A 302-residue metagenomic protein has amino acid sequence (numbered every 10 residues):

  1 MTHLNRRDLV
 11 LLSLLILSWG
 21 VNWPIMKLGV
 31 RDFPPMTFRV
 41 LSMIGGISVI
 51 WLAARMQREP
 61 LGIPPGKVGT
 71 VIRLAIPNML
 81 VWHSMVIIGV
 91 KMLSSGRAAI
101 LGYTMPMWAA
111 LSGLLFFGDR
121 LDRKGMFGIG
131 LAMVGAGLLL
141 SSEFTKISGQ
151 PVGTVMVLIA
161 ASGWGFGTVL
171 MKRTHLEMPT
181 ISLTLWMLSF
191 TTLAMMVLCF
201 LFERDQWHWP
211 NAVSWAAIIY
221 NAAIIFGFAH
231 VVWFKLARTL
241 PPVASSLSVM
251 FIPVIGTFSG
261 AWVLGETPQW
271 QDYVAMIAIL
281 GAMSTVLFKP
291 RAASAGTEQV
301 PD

Functional and structural regions predicted by a protein language model:
M1-M43, K146-R173, L193, G296-D302: Glycine-/small-residue-enriched transmembrane alpha-helix faces in small-molecule transporters and effluxers
L4-L9, D32-M36, V40, I63-G69 (+3 more regions): Juxtamembrane helix-entry segments on the extracytoplasmic side of multipass membrane proteins
L11-L12, V71-A75, I87, A99 (+6 more regions): Residue-level signature of transmembrane alpha-helical cores of multipass secondary-active transporters and flippases
I16-G20, L74-H83, M105-P106, L140 (+6 more regions): Transmembrane alpha-helical core positions of polytopic small-molecule transporters
S18, N22-W23, W51-G102, L138 (+1 more regions): Specific transmembrane alpha-helical segments of multi-pass solute transporters/efflux pumps, especially DMT/EamA
R39-L41, M79, H83, S95-T104 (+2 more regions): Helix-helix packing/entry segments at the starts of transmembrane helices
G45, I50, S112, L121-S142 (+5 more regions): Hydrophobic transmembrane alpha-helices of multi-pass small-molecule transport proteins
G66-R73, L121-M133, T154, M178-M187 (+1 more regions): Cytoplasmic-side transmembrane-helix entry/capping segments in multi-pass membrane proteins
